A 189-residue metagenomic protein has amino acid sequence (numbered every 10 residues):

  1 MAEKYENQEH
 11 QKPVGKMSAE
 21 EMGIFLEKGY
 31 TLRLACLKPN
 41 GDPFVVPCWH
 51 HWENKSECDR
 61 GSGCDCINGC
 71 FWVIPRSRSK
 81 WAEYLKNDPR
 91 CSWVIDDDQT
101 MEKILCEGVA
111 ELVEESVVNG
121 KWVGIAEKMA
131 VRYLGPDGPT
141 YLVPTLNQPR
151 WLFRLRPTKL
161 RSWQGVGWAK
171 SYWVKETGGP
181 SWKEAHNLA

Functional and structural regions predicted by a protein language model:
M1-M17, Q99-A189: Charged, gly/pro-rich active-site loop segments
K4-L37, D42, E53, H186-A189: Short, conserved active-site entrance elements at the starts or edges of catalytic domains
E20-M22, G69, L152: Catalytic cores of transferase enzymes with a strong primary signal for eukaryotic protein kinases
G23, P39, D97-Q99, P144: Residues embedded in well-ordered secondary-structure elements
L26-E27, K86-N87, L146: Alpha-helix boundary recognition
G29-S77, E83-L85, C91-D96, K103-E107: Short beta-strand segments
Y30-T31, R90, L134, L160: Generic structural signal for secondary-structure transition and capping sites
K86-C91, E127, V131: Short, intrinsically disordered, mixed-charge
